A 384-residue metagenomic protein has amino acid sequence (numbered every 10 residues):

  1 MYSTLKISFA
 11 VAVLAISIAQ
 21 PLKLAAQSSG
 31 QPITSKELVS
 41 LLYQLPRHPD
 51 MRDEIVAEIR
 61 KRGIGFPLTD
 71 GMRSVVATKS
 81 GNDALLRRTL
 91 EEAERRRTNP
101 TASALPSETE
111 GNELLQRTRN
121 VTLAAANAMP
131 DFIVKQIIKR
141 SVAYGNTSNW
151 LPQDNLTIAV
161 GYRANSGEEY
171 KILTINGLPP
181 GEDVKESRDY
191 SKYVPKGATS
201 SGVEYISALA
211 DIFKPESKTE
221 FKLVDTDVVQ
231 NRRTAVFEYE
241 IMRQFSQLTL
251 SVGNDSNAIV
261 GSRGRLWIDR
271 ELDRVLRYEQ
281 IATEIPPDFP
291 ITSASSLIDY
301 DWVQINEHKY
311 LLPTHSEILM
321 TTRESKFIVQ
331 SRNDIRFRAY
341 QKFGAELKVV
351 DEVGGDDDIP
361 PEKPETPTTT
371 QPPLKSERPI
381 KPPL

Functional and structural regions predicted by a protein language model:
M1-L5: N-terminal secretory signal peptides that target proteins for export/translocation
S8-K23: Bacterial N-terminal signal peptides
V11-V13, V76, T118, D273: Residue-level detector of buried hydrophobic side-chain packing in well-ordered secondary-structure elements
V13-L14, Q31-E37, L41-H48, R52-V56 (+3 more regions): Extended interaction regions within the primary functional domain
L24-A25, E238: Hydrophobic, helix-prone linear segments
A25-L105: General marker for long, soluble alpha-helical cores
T98-R263, R270-L276, I281-S295, D301-P313 (+1 more regions): Structured extracytoplasmic
